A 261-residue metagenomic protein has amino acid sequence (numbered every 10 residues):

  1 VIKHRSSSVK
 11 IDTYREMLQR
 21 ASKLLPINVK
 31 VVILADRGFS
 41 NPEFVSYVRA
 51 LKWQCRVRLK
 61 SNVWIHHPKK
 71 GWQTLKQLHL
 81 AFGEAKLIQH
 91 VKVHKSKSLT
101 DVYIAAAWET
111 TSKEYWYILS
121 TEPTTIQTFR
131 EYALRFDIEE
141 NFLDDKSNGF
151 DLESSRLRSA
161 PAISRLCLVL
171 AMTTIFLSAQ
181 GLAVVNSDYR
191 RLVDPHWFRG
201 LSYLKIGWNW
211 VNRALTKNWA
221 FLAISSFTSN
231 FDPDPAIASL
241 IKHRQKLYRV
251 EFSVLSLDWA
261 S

Functional and structural regions predicted by a protein language model:
V1-S261: Single, function-defining residue in the core of a domain
